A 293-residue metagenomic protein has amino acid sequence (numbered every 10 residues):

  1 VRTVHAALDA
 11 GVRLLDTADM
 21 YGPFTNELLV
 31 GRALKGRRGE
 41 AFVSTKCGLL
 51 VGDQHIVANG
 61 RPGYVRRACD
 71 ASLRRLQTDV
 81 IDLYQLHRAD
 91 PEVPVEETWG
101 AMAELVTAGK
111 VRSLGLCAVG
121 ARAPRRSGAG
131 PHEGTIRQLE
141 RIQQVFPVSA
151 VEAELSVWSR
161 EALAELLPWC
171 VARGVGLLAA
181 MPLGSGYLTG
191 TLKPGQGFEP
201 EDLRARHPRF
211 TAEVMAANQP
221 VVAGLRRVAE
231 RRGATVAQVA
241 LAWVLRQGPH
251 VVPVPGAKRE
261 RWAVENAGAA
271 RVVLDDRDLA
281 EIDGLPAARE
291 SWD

Functional and structural regions predicted by a protein language model:
V1-A7, G60-L76, P131-R141: Short, acidic/polar
V1-T45, S291: N-terminal binding-site loop/beta-alpha segment at the start of enzyme catalytic domains that lines or forms
D9, G31-G39, R74-Q77, V106 (+1 more regions): Acidic (Asp/Glu)-rich catalytic clusters
L15, I81, L114: Glycine-centered flexible beta-alpha turn that most often forms the glycine-rich phosphate-binding loop
E27-G39, A68-R74, E165-G174, D278: Short amphipathic alpha-helices and their capping/turn segments at secondary-structure boundaries
V51-R66, H87-E92: Active-site mouth loops of central-metabolism enzymes
L73-E92: Active-site groove signature of glycoside hydrolases
A89-D293: Beta/alpha (TIM)-barrel catalytic core signal, keyed to glycine-rich beta->alpha loops juxtaposed to Asp/Glu that bind
